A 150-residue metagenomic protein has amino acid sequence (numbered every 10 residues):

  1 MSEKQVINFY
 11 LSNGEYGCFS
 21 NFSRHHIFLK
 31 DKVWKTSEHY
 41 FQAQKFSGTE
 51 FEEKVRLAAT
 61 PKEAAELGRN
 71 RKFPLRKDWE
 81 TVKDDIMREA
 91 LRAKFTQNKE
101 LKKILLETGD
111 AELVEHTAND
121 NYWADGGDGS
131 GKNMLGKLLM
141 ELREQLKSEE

Functional and structural regions predicted by a protein language model:
M1-E150: Charged, low-complexity intrinsically disordered segments
